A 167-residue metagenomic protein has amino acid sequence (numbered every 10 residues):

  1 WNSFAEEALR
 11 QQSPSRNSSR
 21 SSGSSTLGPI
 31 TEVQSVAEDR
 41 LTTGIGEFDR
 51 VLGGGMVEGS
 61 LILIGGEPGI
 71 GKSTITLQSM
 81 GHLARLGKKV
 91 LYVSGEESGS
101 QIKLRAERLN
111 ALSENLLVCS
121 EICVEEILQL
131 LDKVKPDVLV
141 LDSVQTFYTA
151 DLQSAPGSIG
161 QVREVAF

Functional and structural regions predicted by a protein language model:
W1-S25: Interdomain "pre-motor" coupling segment immediately N-terminal to P-loop NTPase/helicase cores
N2-A5, G44, I62, V138: A broadly tuned "polar low-complexity/structure-edge" signature
F4-E6, G99-L104, E126-Q129, F147-A150: Switch/connector loops and helix/strand junctions flanking conserved nucleotide-binding motifs in nucleotide-processing
R10-Q11, G71, F167: Short amphipathic alpha-helical "recognition" segments used for binding
N17-L112, L128, D132: The Walker A/P-loop phosphate-binding site
I62-L63, T74, L112, C119-F167: P-loop NTPase motor core
S94, L116-C119: Short, surface-exposed helix-loop/turn micro-motifs enriched in polar/charged residues
